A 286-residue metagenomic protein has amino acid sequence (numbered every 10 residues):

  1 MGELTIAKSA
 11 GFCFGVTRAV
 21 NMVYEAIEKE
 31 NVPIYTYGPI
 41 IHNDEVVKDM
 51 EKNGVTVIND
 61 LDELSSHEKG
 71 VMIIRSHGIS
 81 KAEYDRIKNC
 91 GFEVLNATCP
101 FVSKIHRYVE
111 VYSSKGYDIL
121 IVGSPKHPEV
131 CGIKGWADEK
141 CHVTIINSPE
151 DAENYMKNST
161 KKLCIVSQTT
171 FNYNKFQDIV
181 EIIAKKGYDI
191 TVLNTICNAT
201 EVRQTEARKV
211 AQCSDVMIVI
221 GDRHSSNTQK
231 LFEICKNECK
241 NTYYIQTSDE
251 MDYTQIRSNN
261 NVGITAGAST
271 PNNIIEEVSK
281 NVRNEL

Functional and structural regions predicted by a protein language model:
M1-L286: The feature marks the mature, well-folded catalytic cores of soluble enzymes
